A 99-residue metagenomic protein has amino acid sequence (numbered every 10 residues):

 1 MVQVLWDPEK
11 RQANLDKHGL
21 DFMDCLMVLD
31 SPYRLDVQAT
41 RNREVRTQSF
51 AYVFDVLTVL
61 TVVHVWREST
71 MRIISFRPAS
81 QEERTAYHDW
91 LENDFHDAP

Functional and structural regions predicted by a protein language model:
M1-P99: Ribonuclease/tRNase effector modules and their secretory precursors
